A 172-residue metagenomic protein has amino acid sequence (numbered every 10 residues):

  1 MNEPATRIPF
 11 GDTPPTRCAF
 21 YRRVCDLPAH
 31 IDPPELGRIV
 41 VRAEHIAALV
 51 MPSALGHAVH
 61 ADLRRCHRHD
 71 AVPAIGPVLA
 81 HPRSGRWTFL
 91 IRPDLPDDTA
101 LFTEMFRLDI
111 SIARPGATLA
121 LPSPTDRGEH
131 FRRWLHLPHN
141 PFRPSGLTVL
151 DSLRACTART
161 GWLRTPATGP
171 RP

Functional and structural regions predicted by a protein language model:
M1-S84, P93-L95, L135, H139-P172: Signature for HUH/AEP ssDNA processing cores
V50-P52, L79, L90, S111-A113 (+1 more regions): Residues in well-ordered beta-strands of folded domains
R86-T88: Beta-rich nucleic-acid/ligand-interaction surfaces
I91-P115: Helical (often loop-to-helix) elements that flank the catalytic cores of nucleotide-handling enzymes
A113-P144: A recognition module on extended beta-rich or small alphabeta surfaces enriched in W/G with H and D/E
